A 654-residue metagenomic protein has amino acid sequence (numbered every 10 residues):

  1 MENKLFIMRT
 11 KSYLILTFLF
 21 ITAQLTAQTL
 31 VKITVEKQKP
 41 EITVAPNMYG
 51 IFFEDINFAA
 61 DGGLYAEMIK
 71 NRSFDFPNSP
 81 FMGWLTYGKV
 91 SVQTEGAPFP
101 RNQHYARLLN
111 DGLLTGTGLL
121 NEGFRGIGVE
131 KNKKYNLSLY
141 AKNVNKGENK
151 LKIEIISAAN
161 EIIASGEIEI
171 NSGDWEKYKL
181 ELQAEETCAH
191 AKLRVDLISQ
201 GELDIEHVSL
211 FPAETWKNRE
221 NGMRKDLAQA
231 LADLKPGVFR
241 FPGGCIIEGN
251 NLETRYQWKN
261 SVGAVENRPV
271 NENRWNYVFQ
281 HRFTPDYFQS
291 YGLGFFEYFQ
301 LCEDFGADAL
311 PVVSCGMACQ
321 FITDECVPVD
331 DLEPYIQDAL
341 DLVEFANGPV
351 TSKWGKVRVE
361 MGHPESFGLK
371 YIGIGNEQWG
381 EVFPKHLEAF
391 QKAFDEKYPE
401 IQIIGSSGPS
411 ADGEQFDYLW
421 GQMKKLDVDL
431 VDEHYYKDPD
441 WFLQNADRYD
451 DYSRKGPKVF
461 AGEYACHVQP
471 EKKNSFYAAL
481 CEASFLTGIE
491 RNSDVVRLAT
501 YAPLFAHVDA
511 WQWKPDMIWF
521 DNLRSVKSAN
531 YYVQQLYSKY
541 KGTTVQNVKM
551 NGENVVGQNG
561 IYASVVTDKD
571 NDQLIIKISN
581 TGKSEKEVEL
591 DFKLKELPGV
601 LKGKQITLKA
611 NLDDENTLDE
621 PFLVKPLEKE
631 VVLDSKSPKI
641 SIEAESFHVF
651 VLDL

Functional and structural regions predicted by a protein language model:
M1-L30: Bacterial Sec-dependent N-terminal signal peptides
Q28-S290, D308-L310, T323-E333, L340 (+9 more regions): Extracellular and organelle-lumenal recognition/adhesion modules and their flexible linkers in secreted
T43, M48-G50, V238-R240, D308-L310 (+5 more regions): Structural preference for beta-strand elements that scaffold enzyme active sites
I51, L139, K235, C302 (+6 more regions): Conserved, mostly hydrophobic/aromatic
E167, G560-G599, Q605, H648: Carbohydrate-binding surface patches
P212, P242-C245, C315-G316, Q320 (+2 more regions): Active-site groove signature of glycoside hydrolases
K392-A393, P399-Q402, W420-K425, D429-Y540 (+3 more regions): Catalytic-core region of carbohydrate-active enzymes that cleave or remodel glycosidic bonds
L594-E620: Solvent-exposed beta-hairpin/edge-strand motifs
